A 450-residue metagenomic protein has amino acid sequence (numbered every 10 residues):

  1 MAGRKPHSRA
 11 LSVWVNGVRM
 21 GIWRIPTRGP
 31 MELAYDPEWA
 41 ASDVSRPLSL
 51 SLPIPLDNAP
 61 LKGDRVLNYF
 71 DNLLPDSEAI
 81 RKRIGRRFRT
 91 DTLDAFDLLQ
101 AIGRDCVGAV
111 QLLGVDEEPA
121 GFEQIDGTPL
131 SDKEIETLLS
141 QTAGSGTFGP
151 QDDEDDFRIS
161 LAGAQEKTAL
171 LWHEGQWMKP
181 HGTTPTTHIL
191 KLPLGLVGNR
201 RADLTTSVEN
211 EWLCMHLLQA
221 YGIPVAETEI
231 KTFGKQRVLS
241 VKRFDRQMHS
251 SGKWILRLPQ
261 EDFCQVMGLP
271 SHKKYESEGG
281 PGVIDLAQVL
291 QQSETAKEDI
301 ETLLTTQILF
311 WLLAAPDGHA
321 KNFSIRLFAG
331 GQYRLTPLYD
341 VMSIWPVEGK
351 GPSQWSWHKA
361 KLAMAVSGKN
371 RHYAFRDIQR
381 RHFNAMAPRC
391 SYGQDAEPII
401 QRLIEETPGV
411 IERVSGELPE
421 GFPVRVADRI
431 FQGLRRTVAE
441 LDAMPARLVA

Functional and structural regions predicted by a protein language model:
M1-A450: Phosphate/dinucleotide-binding and metal-coordinating scaffold of catalytic cores in nucleotide-dependent enzymes
